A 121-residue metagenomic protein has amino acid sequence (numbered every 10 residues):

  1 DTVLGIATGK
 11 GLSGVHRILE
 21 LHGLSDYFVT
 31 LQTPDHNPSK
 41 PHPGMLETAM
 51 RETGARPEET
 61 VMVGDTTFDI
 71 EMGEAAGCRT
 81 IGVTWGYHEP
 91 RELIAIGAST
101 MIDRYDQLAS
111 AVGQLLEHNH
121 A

Functional and structural regions predicted by a protein language model:
D1: Catalytic-core regions built around general acid/base machinery
T8-K10: Conserved phosphate-coupling serine/threonine residues in phosphotransfer and NTP-handling enzymes
L12, H16-A121: Asp-based, Mg2+/Mn2+-dependent phosphohydrolase catalytic module
